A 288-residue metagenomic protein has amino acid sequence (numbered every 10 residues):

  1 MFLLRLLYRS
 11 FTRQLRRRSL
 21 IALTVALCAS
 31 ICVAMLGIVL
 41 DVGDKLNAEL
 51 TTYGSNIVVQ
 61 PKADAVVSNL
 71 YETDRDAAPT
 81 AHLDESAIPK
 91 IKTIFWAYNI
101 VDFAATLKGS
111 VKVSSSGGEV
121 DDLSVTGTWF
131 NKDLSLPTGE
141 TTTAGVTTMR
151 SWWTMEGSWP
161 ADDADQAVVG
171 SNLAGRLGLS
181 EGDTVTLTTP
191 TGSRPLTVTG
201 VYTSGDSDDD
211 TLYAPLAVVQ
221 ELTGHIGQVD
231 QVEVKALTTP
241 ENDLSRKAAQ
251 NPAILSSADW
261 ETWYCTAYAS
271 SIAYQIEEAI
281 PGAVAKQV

Functional and structural regions predicted by a protein language model:
M1-A34, G43, A48: N-terminal Sec/SRP start-transfer signal
L4, S30, L36, P137-V146 (+4 more regions): C-terminal or late-domain output modules
L36-S124, Y274-V284: Hydrophobic, regular-secondary-structure patches
N69-L70, S135-E140, H225, D243-A248: Short, charged, solvent-exposed linker or helix-capping segments at domain edges/interfaces that act as flexible hinges
A105-G109, S116-N131, T138-E221, H225-Q228 (+1 more regions): Hydrophobic secondary-structure segments that place a key small or acidic residue at a functional site
P190-P195, V201-V288: Mechanotransmission and gating elements of multispan inner-membrane complexes involved in transport and envelope
